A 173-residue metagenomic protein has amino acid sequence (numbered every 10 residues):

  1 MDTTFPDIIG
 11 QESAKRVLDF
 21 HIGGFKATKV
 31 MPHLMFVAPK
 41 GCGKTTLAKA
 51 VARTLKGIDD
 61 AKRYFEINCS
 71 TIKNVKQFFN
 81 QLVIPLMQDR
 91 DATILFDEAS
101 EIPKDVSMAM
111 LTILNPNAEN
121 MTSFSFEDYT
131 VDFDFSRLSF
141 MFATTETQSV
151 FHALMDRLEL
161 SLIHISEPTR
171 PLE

Functional and structural regions predicted by a protein language model:
M1-H33: Pre-Walker A (pre-P-loop) alpha-helix and adjacent loop at the N terminus of AAA/AAA+ ATPase modules, a conserved
M31-E66: Walker A/P-loop
K40-C42, S70-N74, S100-I102, F140 (+2 more regions): Conserved nucleotide-binding/hydrolysis micro-motifs of P-loop NTPases
K62-D89: Short glycine-rich substrate-engagement loop in P-loop NTPases that contacts/grips substrate
V75, R90-N115, T147-D156: Conserved AAA+/SF3 P-loop NTPase catalytic/coupling segment centered on the Walker-B
L95-F96, T122-F124, D134-T145: Structural recognition of the conserved hydrophobic beta-strand(s) that form the central parallel beta-sheet of P-loop
D105-D134: Conserved catalytic/switch belt of AAA+ P-loop NTPases
I163-E173: Single conserved hydrophobic/aromatic residue that forms the stacking wall/gate of nucleotide- or nucleobase-binding
